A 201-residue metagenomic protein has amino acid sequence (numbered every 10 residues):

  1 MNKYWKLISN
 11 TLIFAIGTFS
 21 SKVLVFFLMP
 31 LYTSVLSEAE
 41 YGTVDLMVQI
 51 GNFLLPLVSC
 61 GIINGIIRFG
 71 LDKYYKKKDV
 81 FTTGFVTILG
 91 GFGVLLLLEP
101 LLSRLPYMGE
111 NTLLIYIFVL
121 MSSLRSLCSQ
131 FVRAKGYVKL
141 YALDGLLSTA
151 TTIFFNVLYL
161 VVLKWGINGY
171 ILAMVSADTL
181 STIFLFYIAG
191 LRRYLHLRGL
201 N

Functional and structural regions predicted by a protein language model:
K3-W5, T33-E40, N52-L89, R133-K139: Transmembrane-helix boundary and interhelical linker motifs in polytopic inner-membrane proteins
Y4-I63, S148, T152-I153: Signature of the first transmembrane helix
T11-S20, K78-F81, Y116-S122, V132-V157: Alpha-helical transmembrane segments of multi-pass membrane transporters/permeases
T18, K22, Q49-N52, I88 (+4 more regions): Residue-level recognition of pore/gate-forming positions within transmembrane alpha-helices of multi-pass
L36-M47, D72-T83, G93-L120, V162-I171: Membrane-interface helix-capping segments at transmembrane helix termini in multi-pass transporters
F53, L57, L89, G93 (+3 more regions): Alpha-helical transmembrane segments of multi-pass membrane proteins
I66, S129-A134, V138, L160 (+1 more regions): C-terminal transmembrane helix end/exit motif
L113, D144-R192: Hydrophobic alpha-helical transmembrane segments
